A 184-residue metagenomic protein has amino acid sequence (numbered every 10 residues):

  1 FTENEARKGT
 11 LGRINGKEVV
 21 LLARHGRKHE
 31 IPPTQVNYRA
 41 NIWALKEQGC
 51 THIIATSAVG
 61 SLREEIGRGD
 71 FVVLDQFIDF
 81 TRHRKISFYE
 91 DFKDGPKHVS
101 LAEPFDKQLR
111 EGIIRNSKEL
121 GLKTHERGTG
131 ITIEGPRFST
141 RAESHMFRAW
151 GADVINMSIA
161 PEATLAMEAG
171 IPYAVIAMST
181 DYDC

Functional and structural regions predicted by a protein language model:
F1-L101: Metabolite-binding pocket within alpha/beta catalytic cores that recognizes anionic/polar moieties
H29-T34, I131-E134, G151-A152: Short, flexible loop segments at the rims of nucleotide/cofactor-binding pockets, characterized by
I42, S144, A160-A163: Generic hydrophobic/aromatic pocket-lining and core-packing "Φ" positions
K46-G49, R148, M167: Non-catalytic positions within long, well-ordered alpha-helices that form the structural scaffold/packing of enzyme
T51-H52, D153, P172: Short acidic/polar active-site loop segments enriched in Thr and Asp
P104-R148: Active-site rim beta-loop-alpha module in soluble metabolic enzymes
M157-C184: Zn-dependent metallopeptidase/amidohydrolase metal-coordination segment
